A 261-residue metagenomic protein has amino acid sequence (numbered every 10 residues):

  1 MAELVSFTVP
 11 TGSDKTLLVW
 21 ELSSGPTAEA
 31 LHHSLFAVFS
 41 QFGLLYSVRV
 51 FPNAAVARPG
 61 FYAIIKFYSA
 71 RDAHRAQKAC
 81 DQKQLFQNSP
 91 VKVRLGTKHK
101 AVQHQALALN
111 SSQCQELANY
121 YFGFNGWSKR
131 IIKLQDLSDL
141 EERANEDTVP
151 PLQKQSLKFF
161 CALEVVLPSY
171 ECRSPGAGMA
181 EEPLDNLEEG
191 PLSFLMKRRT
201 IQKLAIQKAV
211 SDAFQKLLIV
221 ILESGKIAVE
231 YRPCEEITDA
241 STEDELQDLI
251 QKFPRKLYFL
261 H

Functional and structural regions predicted by a protein language model:
M1-K15, S23, A57-G60, S111 (+5 more regions): Extended, intrinsically disordered, low-complexity regulatory regions
M1-V91, R130, D136: Canonical RRM/RBD RNA-binding surface and closely related RRM-like beta-sheet modules in eukaryotic RNA-binding proteins
G12, W20-A28, V38, I65-S69 (+3 more regions): Amphipathic alpha-helical protein-protein interaction segments
S13-K15, P59-F61, S89, N125 (+2 more regions): Residues at beta-strand starts and edge strands
W20-S23, F36-S40, H74-D81, Q115 (+5 more regions): Amphipathic alpha-helical interaction motifs in eukaryotic regulatory proteins
Y46-V50, W127-A240, H261: Positively charged, aromatic-enriched nucleic acid-contacting surfaces
V56-Y68, H74-R75, Q103-N125, K129-K133 (+2 more regions): A structural/positional concept
Q84-Q105: Low-complexity RS/RG/RGG-rich segments used by eukaryotic RNA-binding proteins and nuclear co-regulators for mRNP
